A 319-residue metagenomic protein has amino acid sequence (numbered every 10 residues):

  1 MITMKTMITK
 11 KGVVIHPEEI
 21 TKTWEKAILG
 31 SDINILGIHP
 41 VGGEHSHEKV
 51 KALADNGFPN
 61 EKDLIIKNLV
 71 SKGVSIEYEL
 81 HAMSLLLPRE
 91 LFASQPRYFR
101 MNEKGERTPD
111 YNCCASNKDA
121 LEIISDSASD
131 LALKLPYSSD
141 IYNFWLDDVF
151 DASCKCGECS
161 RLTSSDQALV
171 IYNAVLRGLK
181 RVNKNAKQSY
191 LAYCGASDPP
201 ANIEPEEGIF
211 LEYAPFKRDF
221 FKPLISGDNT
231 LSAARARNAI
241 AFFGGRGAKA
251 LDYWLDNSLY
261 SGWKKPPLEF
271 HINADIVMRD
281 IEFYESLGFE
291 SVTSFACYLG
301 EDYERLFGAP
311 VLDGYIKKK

Functional and structural regions predicted by a protein language model:
M4-T9: N-terminal carbohydrate-binding accessory modules
K10-N229, I240-Y284, F289-K319: Aromatic-lined carbohydrate-binding surfaces of glycoside hydrolases
R235-A239: Short, cationic low-complexity segments
